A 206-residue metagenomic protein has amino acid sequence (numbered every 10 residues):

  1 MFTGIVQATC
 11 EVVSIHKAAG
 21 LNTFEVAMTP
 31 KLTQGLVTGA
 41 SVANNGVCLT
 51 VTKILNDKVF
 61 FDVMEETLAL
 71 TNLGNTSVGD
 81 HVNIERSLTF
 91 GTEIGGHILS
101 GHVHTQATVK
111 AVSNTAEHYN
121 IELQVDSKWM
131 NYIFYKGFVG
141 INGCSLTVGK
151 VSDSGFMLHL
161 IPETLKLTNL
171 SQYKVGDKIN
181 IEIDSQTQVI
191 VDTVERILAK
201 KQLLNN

Functional and structural regions predicted by a protein language model:
M1-N206: Conserved loop->alpha-helix
